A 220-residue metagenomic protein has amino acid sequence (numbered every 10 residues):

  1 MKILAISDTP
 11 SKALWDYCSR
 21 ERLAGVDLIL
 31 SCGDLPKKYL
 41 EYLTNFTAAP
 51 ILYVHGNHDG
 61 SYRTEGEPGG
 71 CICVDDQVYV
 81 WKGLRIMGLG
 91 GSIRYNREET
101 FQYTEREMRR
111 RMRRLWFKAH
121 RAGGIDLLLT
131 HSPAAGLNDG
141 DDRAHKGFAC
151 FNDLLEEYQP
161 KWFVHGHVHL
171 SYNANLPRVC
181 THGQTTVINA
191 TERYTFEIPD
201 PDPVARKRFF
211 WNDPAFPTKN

Functional and structural regions predicted by a protein language model:
M1-F46, W116-G124, N220: N-terminal active-site segment of His-dependent metallophosphoesterases
K2, P50-L52, I72, R85 (+1 more regions): Conserved beta-strand segments of alpha/beta enzyme cores
A5-L14, H58-K146, E192, D213-F216: Conserved catalytic scaffold of divalent metal-dependent phosphoesterases
A5-S7, L28-D34, L52-N57, V74 (+4 more regions): Active-site neighborhood of phospho(di)ester-bond hydrolases with catalytic His/Asp-centered motifs
I6, E65, V78-K82, L154-Y158 (+2 more regions): Binuclear metal-dependent phosphoesterase catalytic core
P10-L14, L35-E41, N57-T64, R94-E98 (+3 more regions): Active-site environment of divalent metal-dependent phosphoester hydrolases
L14-R20, K37-E41, I72-V74, R113-F117 (+2 more regions): A generic local structural motif
T47-H58, F148-F151: A short, gly/pro- and small-residue-rich
